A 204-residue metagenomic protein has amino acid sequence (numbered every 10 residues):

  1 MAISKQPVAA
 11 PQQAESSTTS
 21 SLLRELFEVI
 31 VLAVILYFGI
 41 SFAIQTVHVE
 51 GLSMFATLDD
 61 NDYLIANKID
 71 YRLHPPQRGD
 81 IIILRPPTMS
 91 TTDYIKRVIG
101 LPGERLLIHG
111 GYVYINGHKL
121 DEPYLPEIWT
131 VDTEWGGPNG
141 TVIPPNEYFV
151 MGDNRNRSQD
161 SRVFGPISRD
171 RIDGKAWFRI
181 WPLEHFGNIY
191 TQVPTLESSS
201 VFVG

Functional and structural regions predicted by a protein language model:
A2-E28, Q45-H48, M54-G204: Soluble "head" domains of membrane/secretory-pathway proteins
F27-F42: Hydrophobic membrane-insertion alpha-helices, especially the h-region of bacterial N-terminal signal peptides
